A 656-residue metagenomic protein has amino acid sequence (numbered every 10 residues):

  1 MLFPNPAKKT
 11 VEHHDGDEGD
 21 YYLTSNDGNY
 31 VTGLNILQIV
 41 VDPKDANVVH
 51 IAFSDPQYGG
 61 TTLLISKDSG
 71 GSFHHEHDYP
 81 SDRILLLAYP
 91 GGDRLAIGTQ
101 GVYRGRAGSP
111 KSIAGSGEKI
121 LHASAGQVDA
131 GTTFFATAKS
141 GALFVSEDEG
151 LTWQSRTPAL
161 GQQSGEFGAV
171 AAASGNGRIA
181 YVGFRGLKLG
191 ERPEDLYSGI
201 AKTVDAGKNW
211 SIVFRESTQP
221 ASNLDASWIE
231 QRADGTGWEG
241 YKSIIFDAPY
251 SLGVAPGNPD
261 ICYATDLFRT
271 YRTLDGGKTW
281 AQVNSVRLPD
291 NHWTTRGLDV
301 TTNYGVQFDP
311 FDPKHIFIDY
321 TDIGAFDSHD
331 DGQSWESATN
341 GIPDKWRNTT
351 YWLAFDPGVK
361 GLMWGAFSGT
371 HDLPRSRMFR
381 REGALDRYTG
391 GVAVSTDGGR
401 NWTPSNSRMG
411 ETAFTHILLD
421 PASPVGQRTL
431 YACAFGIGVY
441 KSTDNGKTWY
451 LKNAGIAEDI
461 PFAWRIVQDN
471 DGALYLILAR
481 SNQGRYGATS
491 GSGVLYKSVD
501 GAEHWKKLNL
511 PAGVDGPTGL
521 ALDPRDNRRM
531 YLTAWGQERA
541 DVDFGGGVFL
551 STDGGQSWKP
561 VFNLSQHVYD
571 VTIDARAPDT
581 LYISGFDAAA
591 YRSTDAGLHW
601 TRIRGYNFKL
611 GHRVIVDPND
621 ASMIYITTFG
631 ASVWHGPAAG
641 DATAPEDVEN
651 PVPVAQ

Functional and structural regions predicted by a protein language model:
M1-Q656: Extracellular glycan-interacting surfaces
